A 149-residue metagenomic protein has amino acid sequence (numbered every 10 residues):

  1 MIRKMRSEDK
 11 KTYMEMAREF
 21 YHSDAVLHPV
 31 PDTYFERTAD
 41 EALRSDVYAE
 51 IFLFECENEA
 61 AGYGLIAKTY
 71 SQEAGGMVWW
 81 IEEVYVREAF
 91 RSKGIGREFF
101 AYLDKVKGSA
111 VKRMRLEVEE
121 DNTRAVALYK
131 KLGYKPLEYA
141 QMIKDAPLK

Functional and structural regions predicted by a protein language model:
M1-E15: A short beta-loop-alpha structural element at the N-terminal edge of CoA-dependent acyl/N-acetyltransferase catalytic
Y21-E41: Conserved GNAT-fold acetyl-CoA-binding loop/helix
E41-L53: A short helix-loop-beta-strand connector motif used in the catalytic cores of GNAT acetyltransferases and, in some
L53, E59-K68: Conserved beta-strand in the GNAT
F90, G94-Y102: Conserved acetyl-CoA pyrophosphate-binding loop and the N-cap/start of the following alpha-helix in GNAT-like
R97, E120-E138: Conserved active-site alpha-helix within GNAT-family acetyltransferase domains
F100, K107-E117: Conserved GNAT acetyl-CoA-binding A-motif
M114-V126, M142-L148: Conserved beta-strand-loop-alpha-helix junction that forms the acyl-donor binding cleft
